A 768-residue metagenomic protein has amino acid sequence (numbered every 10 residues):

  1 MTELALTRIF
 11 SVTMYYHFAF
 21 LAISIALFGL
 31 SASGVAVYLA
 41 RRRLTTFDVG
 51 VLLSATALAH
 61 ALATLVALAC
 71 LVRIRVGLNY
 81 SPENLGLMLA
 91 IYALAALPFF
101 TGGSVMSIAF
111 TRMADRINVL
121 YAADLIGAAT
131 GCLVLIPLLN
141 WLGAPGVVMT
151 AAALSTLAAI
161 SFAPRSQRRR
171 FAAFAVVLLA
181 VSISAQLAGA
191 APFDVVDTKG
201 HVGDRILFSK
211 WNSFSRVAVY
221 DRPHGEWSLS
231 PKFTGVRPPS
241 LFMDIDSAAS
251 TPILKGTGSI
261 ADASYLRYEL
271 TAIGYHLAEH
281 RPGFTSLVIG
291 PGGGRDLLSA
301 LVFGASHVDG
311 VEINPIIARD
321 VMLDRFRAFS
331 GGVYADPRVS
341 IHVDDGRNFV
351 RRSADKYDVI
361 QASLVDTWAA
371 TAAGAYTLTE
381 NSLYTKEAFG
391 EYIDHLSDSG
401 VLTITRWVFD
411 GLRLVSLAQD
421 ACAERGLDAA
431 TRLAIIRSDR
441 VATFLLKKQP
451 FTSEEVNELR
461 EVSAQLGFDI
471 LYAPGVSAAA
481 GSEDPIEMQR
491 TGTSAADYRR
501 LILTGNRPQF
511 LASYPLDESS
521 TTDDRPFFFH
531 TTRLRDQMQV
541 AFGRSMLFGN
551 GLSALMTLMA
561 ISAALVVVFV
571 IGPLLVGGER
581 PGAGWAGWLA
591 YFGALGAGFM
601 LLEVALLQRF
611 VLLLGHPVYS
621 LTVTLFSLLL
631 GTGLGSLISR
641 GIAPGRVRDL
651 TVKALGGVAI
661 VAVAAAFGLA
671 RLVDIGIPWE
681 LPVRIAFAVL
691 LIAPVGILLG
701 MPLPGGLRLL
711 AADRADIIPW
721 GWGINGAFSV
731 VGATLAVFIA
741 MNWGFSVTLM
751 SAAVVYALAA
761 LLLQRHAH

Functional and structural regions predicted by a protein language model:
M1-H768: Alpha-helical transmembrane segments of multi-pass membrane proteins
